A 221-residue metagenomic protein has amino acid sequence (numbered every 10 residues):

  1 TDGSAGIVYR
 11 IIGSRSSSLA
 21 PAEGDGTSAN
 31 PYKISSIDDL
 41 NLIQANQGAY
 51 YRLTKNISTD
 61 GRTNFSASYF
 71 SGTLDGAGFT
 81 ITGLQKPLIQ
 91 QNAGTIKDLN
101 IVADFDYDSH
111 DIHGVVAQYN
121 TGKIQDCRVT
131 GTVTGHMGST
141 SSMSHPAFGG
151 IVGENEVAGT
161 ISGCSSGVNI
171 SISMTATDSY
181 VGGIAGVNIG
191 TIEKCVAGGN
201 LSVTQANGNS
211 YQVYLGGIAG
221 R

Functional and structural regions predicted by a protein language model:
T1-R221: Surface-exposed repetitive/solenoidal architectures
